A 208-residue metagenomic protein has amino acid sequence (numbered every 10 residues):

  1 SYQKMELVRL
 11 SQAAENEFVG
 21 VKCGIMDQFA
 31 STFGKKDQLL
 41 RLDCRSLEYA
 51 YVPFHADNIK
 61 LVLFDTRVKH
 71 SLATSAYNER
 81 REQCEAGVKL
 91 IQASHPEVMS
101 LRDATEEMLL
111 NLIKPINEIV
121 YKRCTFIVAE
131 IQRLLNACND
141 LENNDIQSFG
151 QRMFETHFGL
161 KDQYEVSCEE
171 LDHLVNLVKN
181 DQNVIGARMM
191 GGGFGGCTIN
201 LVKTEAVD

Functional and structural regions predicted by a protein language model:
S1, I199: DPxDG-like acidic metal-binding loop motif
Y2-Y49, A187-R188: Alpha/beta catalytic cores of group-transfer enzymes, especially the acyltransferase/condensing modules of polyketide
F33, Q38-G186, N200-D208: C-terminal nucleotide
G195: Glycine-rich phosphate-binding loops that contact phosphosugars or nucleotide phosphates
